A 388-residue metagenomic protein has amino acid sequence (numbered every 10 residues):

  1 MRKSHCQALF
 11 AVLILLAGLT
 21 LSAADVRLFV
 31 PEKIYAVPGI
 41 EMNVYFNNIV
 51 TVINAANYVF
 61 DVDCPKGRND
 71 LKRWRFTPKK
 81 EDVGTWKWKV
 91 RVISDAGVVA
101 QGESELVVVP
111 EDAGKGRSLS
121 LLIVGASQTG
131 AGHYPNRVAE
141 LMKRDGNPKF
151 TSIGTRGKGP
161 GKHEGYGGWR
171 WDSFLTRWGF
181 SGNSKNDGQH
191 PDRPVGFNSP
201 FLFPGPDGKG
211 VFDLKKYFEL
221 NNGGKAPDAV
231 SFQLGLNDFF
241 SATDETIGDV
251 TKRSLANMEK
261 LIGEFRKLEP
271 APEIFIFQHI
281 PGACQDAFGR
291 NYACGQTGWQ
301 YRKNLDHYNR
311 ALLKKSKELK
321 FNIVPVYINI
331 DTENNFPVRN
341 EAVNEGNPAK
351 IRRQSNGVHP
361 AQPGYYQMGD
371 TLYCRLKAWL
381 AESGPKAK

Functional and structural regions predicted by a protein language model:
M1-F10: Bacterial N-terminal signal peptides that target proteins for export
F10-T20: Bacterial N-terminal signal peptides
A24-K115: Beta-strand-enriched, solvent-exposed domains that form extended recognition/catalytic surfaces
R117-S120, D145-T151, K225-S231, L268-F275 (+2 more regions): Loop/turn elements at helix/coil->beta-strand transitions in domains of secreted/extracellular proteins
L122, Q128-T246: Conserved SGNH/GDSL esterase-like catalytic core that processes O-acyl groups on lipids and polysaccharides
V124-Q128, I153-K158, F232-N237, F265 (+3 more regions): Active-site-proximal beta-strand/loop segments in catalytic clefts of secreted hydrolases
L255, G282-N329, V358, Q362-G369: Substrate-gating cap/lid alpha-helix
N344-K388: Histidine-centered active-site loop/cap adjacent to the catalytic His in serine esterases/O-acetyl transfer systems
